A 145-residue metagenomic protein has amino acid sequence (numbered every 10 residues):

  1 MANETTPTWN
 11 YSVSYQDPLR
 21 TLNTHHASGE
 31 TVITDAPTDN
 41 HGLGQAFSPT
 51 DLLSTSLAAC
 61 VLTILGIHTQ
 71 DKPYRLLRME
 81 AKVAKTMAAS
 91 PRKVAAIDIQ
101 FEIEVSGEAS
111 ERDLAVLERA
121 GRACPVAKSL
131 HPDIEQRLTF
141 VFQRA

Functional and structural regions predicted by a protein language model:
M1-T55, G66-A145: Extended beta-strand/beta-hairpin segments
C60-V61: Alpha-helical metal-binding/catalytic segments enriched in His/Glu/Asp
